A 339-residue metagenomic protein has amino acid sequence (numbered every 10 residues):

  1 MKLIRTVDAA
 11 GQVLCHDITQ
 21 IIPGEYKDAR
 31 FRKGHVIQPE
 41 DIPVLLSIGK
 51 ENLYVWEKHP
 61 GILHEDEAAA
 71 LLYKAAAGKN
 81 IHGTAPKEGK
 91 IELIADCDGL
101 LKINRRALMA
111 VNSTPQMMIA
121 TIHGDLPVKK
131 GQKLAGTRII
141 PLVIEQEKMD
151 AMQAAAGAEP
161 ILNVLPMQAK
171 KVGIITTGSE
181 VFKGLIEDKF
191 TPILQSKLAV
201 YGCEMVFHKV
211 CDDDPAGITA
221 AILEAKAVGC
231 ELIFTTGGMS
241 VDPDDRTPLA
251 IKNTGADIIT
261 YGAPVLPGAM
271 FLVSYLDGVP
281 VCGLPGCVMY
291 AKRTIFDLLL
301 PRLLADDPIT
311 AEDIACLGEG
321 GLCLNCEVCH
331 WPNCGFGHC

Functional and structural regions predicted by a protein language model:
M1-E88: Short, low-complexity N-terminal leaders and the immediately following helix N-cap/first helix
V7-G11, A29, G83-P86, L126-V128 (+4 more regions): Solvent-exposed alpha-helices and their adjacent loops that cap or buttress functional pockets in soluble metabolic
A29, A85, L100-M118, L126-P127 (+1 more regions): C-terminal terminal segments
R32, Q38, P43, H123 (+2 more regions): Residue-level recognition of short, solvent-exposed, well-ordered loop/turn junctions that link secondary-structure
V55-W56, I81-P86, I144-Q146, E204-H208 (+1 more regions): Flexible, glycine/charged-enriched surface loops at secondary-structure junctions
H59-M167: Extended, charged alpha/beta regions that create polyanion-binding interfaces
A158-D213, G217: Glycine-rich phosphate/diphosphate-binding loop of Rossmann-like nucleotide-binding domains
S179, V206-G335: Short glycine/threonine-rich loop/turn motifs
